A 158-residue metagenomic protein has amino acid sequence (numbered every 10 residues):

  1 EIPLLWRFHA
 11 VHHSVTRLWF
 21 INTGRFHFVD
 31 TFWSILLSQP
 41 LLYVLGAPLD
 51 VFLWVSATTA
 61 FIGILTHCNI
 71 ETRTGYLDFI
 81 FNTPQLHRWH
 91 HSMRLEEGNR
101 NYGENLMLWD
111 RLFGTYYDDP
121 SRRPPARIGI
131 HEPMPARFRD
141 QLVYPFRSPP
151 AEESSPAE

Functional and structural regions predicted by a protein language model:
E1-R123: Membrane-embedded catalytic scaffold of the fatty acid hydroxylase/desaturase
R111, S121-E158: Cytosolic-facing loops and C-terminal tails of multi-pass membrane proteins
